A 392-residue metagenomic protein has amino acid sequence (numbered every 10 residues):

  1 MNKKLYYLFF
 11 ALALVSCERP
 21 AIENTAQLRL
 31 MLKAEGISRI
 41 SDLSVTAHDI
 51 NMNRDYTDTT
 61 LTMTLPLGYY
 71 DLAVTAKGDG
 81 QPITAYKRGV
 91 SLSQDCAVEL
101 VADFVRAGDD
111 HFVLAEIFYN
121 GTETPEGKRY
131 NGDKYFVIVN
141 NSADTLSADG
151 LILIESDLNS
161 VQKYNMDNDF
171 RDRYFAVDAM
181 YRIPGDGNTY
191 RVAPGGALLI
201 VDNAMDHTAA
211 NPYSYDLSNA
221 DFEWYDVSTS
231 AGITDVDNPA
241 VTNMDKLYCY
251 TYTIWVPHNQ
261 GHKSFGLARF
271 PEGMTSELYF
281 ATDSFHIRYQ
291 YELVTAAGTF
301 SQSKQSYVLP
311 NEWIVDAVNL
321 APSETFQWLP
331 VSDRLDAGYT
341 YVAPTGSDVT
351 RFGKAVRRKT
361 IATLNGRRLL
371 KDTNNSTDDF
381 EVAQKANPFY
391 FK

Functional and structural regions predicted by a protein language model:
N2-F9: Sec-dependent signal peptide recognition, specifically the positively charged N-region followed immediately by
L14-S16: C-terminal motif of bacterial Sec signal peptides marking the signal peptidase cleavage site
E18-T25, E35-D42, N53-D55, T75-A143 (+2 more regions): Intrinsically disordered, low-complexity linkers and terminal tails enriched in Ser/Thr/Pro/Gly with interspersed basic
H48-T62: Short, acidic Ser/Thr/Gly-rich low-complexity loop/linker segments typical of extracellular and cell-surface proteins
M63-G80: A short, solvent-exposed beta-strand micro-motif common in secreted/extracellular proteins
